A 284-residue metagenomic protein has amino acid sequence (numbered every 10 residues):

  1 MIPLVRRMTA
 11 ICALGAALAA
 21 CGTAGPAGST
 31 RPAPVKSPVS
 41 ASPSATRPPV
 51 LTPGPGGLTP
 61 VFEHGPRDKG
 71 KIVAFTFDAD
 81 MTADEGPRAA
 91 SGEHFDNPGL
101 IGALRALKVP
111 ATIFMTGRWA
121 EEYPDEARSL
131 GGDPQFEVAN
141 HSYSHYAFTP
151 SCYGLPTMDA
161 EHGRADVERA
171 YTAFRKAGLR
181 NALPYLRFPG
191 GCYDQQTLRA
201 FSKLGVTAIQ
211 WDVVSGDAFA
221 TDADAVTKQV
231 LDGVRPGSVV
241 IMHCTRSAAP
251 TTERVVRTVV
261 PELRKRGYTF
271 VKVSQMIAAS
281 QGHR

Functional and structural regions predicted by a protein language model:
I2-F95, A127, T258-R284: N-terminal pre-catalytic segment of deacetylase/amide-hydrolase enzymes
P43-N140, S144-L155, R169-A182: Active-site beta->alpha N-cap acidic-glycine motif
V73-T76, A111-M115, E137-N140, P184-F188 (+3 more regions): Structural recognition of the beta-strand scaffold that forms the well-ordered cores of secreted hydrolase catalytic
A83, A90-G92, M115-P124, R187-D194 (+2 more regions): Acidic-and-aromatic substrate-binding clefts and catalytic sites of carbohydrate-active enzymes
N97, I101, A127-R128, R164-Y171 (+3 more regions): Generic structural signal for well-ordered alpha-helices, preferentially at hydrophobic/aromatic core positions
R105-V109, G131-G132, E168, T172-L179 (+4 more regions): Sec-exported extracytoplasmic/periplasmic mature domains
G131-E137, D222-A223, V230-H243, A248-T251 (+1 more regions): Accessory recognition modules or surfaces
Y193, T197-V234, Y268-A279: His/Asp/Glu-enriched short active-site or ligand-binding loop at hydrolase and phosphoryl-transfer sites
